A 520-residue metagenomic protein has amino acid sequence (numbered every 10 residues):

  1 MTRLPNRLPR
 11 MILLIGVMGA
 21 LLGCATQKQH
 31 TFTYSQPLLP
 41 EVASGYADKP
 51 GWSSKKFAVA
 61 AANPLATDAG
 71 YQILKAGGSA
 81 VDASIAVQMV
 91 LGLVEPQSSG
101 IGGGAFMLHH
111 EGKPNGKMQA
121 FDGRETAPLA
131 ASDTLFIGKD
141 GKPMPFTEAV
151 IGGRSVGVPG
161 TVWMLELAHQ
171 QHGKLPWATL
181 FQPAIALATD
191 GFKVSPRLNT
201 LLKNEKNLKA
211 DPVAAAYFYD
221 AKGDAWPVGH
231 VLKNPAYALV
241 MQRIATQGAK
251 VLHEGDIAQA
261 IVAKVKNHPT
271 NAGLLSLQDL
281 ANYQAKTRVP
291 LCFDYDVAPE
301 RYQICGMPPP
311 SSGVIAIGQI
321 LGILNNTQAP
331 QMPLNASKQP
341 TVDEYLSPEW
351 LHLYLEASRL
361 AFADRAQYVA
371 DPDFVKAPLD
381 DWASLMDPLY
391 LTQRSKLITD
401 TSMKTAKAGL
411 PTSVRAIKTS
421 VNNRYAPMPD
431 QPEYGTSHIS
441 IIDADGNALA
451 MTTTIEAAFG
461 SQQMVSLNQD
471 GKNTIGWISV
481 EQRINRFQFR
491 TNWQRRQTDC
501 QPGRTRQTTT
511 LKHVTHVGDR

Functional and structural regions predicted by a protein language model:
T2-L13: Bacterial N-terminal signal peptides that target proteins for export
L22-G23: C-terminal motif of bacterial Sec signal peptides marking the signal peptidase cleavage site
K28-D68, Q72, A80-G248, L252-E254 (+3 more regions): Noncatalytic scaffold domains of N-terminal-nucleophile
Q36-L38, Q331-T454, N468: Internal maturation/activation junctions in enzymes
L65-D68, P235-A272, K418-W477: Feature captures eukaryotic membrane-trafficking machinery centered on endolysosomal pathways and lysosome-related
L93-G100, G104-H110, P114-A120, N271-S276 (+3 more regions): Active-site rim segments in enzyme catalytic domains, especially the processed small/beta chain of N-terminal
R301, M307-S312, L321-T327, T453-A458 (+2 more regions): Catalytic loop of the DD-peptidase/beta-lactamase superfamily, centered on the K-T-G motif and neighboring
